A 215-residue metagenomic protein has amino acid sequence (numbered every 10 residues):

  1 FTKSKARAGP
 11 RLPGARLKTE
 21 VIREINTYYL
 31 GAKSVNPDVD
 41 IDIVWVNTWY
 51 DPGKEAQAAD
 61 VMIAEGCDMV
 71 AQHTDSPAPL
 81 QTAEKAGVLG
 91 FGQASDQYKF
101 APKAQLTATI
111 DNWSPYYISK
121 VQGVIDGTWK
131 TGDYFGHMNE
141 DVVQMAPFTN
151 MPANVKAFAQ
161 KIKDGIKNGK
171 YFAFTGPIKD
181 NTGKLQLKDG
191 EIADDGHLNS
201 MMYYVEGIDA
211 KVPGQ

Functional and structural regions predicted by a protein language model:
F1-Q215: A residue-level marker of the well-folded mature domains of exported/periplasmic proteins
